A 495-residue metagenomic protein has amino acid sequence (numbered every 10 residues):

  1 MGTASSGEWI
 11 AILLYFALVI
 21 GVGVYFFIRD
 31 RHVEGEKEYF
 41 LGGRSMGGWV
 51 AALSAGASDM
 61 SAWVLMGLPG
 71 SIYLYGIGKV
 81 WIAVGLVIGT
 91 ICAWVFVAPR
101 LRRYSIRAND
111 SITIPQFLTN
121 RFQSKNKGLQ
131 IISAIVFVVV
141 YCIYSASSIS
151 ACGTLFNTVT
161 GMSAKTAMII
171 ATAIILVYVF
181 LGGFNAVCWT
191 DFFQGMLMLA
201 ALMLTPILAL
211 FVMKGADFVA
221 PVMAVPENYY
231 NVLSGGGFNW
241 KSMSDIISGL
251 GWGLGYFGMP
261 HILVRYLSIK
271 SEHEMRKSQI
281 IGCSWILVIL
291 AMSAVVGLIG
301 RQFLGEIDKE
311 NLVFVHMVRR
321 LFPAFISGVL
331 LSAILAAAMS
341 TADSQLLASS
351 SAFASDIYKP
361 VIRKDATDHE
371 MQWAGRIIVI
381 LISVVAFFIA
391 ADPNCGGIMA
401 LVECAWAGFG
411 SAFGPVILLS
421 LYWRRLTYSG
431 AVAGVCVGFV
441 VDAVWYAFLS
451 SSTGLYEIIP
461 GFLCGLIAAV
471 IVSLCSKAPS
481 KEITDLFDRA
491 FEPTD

Functional and structural regions predicted by a protein language model:
M1-D495: Membrane-embedded helix-loop-helix hairpins and adjacent transmembrane boundary segments in multi-pass transporters
